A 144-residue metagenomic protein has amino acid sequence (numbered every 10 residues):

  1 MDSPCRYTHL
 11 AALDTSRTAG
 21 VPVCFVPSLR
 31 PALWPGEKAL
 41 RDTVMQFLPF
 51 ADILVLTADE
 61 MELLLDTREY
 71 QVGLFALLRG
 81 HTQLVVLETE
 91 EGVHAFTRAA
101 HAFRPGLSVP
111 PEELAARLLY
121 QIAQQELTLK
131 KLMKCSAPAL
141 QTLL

Functional and structural regions predicted by a protein language model:
M1-P4, S28-W34: Flexible, glycine/proline-enriched loop segments at strand-loop-helix junctions that form or flank small-ligand binding
S3-G20: Glycosyltransferases and closely related glycan-assembly transferases that use nucleotide-activated donors
C5, L40, P111-E112: Short, conserved glycine- and acidic-residue-centered signature motifs in active-site or ligand-binding loops
A11, T15, L63, A76 (+1 more regions): Alpha-helical scaffold segments in soluble metabolic enzymes
A19, L33-F103, M133: Conserved phosphate/ATP/ADP-binding segment of small-molecule kinases
V23-C24: Hydrophobic beta-strand scaffold residues
A102-L144: Conserved post-catalytic alpha-helical subdomain immediately downstream of the catalytic base and nucleotide-binding
